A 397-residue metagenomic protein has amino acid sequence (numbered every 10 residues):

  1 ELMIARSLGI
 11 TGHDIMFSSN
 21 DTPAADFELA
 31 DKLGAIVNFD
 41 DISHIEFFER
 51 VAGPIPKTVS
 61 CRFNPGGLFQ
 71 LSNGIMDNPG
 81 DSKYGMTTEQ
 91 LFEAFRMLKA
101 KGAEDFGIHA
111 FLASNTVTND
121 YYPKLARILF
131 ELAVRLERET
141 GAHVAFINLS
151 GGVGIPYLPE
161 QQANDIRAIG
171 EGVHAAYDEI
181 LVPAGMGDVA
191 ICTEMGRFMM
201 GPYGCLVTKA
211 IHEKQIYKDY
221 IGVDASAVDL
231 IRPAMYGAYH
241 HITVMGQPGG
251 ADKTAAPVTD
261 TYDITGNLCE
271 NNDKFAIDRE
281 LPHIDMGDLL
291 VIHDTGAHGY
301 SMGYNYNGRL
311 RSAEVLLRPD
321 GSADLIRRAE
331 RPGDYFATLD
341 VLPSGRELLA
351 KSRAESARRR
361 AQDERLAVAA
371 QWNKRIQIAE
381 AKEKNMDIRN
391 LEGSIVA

Functional and structural regions predicted by a protein language model:
E1-F146, I155, A176: Active-site-proximal beta-alpha core segment in soluble small-molecule metabolic enzymes
L2-I4, A24, G67-F69, S114-T118 (+5 more regions): Flexible loop/turn segments at secondary-structure boundaries
I4, T22-A25, N115, L132 (+1 more regions): Glycine-rich phosphate/ribose-binding loops and adjacent secondary-structure elements that form binding surfaces
A30, C61, I108, L149 (+3 more regions): Conserved, mostly hydrophobic/aromatic
I42, N64-G66, F111, S150 (+4 more regions): Anionic group-transfer/hydrolysis microenvironments
S43, M86-E89, E93, D120 (+9 more regions): Conserved active-site and cofactor/substrate-binding residues in soluble primary-metabolism enzymes
T116-L132, Q162-E171, L206-I211, E347-A357: Short, electropositive alpha-helical surface patch
M186-E383, I388-A397: Charged (often Lys/Glu-rich) extended helix/loop segments that serve as interaction or gating elements
